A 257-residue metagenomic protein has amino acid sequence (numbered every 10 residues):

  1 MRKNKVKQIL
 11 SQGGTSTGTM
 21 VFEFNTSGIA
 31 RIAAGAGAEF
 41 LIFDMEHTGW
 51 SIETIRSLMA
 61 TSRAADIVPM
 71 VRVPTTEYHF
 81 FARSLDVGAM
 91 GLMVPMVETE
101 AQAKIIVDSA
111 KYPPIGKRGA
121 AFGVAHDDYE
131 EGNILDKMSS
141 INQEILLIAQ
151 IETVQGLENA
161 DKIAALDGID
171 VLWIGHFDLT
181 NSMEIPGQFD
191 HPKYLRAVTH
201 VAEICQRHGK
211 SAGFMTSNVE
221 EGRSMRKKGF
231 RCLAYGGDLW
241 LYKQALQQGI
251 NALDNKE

Functional and structural regions predicted by a protein language model:
M1-M20, G132-Q143, T199-V201, Q206-R207 (+1 more regions): N-terminal amphipathic alpha-helix/helix-capping segment at the start of soluble metabolic enzymes
M1-P69, T75-T76, D108, L147 (+1 more regions): Conserved N-terminal beta1-alpha1 strand-loop-helix module at the mouth
G18, L41-I42, M93, W173 (+2 more regions): Conserved beta-strand positions in the central sheet of alpha/beta enzyme cores
F22-F24, E46-T48, P74-T76, V97 (+4 more regions): Active-site beta-loop-alpha junctions enriched in small/polar residues
R31, V71, T76-M90, V94 (+3 more regions): Catalytic cores of alpha/beta
L58, E100-G116, L239-E257: C-terminal helical cap(s) of enzyme catalytic domains, especially alpha/beta-barrels
H79, G91-D167, N181: Conserved anion-binding
L179-G187, P192-R207: A C-terminal functional module that forms or caps the active site or interfaces directly with catalytic machinery
